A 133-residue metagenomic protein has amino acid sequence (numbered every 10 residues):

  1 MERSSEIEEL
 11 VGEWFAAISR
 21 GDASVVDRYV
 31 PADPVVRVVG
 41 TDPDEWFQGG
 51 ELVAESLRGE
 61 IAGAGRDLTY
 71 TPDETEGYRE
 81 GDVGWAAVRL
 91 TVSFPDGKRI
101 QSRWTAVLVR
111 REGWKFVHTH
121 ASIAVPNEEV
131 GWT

Functional and structural regions predicted by a protein language model:
M1-A32, V39, V130-T133: Short, low-complexity N-terminal intrinsically disordered segments enriched in polar/charged residues
S4, S24-R79: A solvent-exposed, acidic/Ser-Thr-rich amphipathic alpha-helical stretch
W14, V25-D27, G49, V53 (+3 more regions): Hydrophobic pocket/interface hotspot
V30, R37-T41, V83-S93, V107: Short, well-ordered beta-strand segments in beta-rich or mixed alpha/beta enzyme and ligand-binding folds
W46-F47, F94-D96: A generic structural signal for short coil/turn motifs at secondary-structure boundaries
L57, T71-G77, R89-V92, R103-E112 (+1 more regions): Hydrophobic/aromatic beta-strand elements that line small-molecule binding cavities or substrate pockets in beta-rich
R79-G81, G97: Surface-exposed coil/turn segments at beta-strand junctions on protein surfaces, enriched
W85, R99-V130: Short beta-strand edge/turn micro-motifs at domain boundaries
